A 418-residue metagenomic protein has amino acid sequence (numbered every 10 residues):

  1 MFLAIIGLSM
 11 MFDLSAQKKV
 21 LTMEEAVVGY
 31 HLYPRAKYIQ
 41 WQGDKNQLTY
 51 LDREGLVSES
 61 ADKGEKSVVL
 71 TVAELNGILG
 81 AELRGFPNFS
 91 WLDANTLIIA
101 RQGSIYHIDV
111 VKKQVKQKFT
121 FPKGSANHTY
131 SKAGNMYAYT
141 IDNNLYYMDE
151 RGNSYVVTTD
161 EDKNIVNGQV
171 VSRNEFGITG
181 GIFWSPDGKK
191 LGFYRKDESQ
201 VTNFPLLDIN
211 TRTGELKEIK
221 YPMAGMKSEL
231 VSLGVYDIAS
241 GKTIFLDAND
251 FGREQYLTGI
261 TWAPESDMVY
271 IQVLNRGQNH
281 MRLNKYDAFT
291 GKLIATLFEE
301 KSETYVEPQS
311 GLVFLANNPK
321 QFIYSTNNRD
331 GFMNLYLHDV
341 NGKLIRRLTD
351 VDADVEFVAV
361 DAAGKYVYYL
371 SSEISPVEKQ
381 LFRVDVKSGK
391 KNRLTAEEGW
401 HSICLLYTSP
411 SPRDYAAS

Functional and structural regions predicted by a protein language model:
F2-M10: Bacterial N-terminal signal peptides
A16-L406: Beta-propeller folds
Y407-A417: Single conserved hydrophobic/aromatic residue that forms the stacking wall/gate of nucleotide- or nucleobase-binding
